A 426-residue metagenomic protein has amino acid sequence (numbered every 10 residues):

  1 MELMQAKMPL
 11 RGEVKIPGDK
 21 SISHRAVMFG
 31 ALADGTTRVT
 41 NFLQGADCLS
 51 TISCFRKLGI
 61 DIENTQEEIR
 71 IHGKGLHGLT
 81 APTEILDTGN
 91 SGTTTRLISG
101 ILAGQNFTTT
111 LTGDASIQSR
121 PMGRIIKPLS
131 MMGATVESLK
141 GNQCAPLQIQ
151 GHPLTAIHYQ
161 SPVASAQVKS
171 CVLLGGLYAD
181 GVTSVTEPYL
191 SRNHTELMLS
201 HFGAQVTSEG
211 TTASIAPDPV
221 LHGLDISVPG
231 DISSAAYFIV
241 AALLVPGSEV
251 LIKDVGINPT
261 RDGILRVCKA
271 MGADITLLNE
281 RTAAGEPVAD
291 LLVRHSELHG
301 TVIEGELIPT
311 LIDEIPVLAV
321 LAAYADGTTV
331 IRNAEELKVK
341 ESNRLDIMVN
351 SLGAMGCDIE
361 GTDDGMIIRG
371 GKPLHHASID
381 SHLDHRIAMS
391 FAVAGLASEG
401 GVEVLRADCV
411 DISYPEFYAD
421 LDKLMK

Functional and structural regions predicted by a protein language model:
M1-K426: Structural preference for solvent-exposed beta-strand-turn elements and adjacent flexible terminal/loop segments within
